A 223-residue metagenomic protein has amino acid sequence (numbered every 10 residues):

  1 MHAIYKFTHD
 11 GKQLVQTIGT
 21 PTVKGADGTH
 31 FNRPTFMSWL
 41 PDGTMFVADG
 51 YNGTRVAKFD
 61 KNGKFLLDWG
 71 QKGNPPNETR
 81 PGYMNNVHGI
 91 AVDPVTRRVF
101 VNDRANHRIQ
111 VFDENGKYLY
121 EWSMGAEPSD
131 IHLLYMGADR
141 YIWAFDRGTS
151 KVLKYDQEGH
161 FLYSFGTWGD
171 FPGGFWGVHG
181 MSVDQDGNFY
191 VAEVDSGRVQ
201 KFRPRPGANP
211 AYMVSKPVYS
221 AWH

Functional and structural regions predicted by a protein language model:
M1-H223: Eukaryotic scaffold repeat domains enriched in small/polar residues
